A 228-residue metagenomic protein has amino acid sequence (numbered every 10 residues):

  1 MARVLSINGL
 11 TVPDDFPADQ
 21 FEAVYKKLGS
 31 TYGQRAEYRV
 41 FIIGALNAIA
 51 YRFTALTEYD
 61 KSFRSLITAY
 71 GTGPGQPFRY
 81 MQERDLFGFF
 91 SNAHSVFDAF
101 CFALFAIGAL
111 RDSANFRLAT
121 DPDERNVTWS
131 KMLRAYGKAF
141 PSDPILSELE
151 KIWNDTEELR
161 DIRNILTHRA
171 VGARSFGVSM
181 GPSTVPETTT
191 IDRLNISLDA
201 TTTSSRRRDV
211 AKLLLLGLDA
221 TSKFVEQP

Functional and structural regions predicted by a protein language model:
M1-T54, E58, Q76-S91, A99-P228: Acidic, Ser/Thr/Gly/Pro-rich intrinsically disordered interaction regions
Y59-L66: Short N-terminal edge-element motif at the start of the domain
L66-G73: Active-site-adjacent bridging/hinge elements
